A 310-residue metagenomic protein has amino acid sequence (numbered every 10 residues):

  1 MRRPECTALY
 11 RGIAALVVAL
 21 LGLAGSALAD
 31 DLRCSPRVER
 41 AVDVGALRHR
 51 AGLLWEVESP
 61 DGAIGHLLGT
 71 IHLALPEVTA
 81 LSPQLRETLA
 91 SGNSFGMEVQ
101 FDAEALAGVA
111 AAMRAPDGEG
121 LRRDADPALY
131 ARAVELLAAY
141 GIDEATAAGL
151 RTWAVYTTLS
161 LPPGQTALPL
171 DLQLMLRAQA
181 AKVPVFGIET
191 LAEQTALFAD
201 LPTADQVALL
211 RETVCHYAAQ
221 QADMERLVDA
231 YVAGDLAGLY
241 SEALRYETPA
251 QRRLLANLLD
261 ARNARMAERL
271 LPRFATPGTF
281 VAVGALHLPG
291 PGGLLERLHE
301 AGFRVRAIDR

Functional and structural regions predicted by a protein language model:
R2-A14: Bacterial N-terminal signal peptides that target proteins for export
G12-A24: Bacterial N-terminal signal peptides
I13, S82, N263-A267: Short, well-ordered alpha-helical scaffold segments within catalytic/effector domains
A15, S59-D61, R273-A275: Short hydrophobic "helix-edge" motifs at membrane interfaces and signal-peptide entry regions
G25-A29: Sec/Tat signal peptide C-region and signal peptidase I cleavage site
D30-A46, A51-L254: Structured, acidic catalytic/metal-binding patches in enzyme active sites
A256-R310: C-terminal soluble interaction/assembly domains
